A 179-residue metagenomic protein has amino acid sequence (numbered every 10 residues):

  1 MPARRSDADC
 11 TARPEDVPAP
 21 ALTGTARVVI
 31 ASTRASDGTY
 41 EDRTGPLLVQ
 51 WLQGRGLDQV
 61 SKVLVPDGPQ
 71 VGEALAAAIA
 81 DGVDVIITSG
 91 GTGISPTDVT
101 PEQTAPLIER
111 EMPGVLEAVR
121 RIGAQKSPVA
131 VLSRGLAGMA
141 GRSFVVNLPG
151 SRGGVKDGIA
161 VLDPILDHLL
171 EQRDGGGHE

Functional and structural regions predicted by a protein language model:
M1-E179: Non-catalytic beta/alpha edge segments that cap or flank active sites
